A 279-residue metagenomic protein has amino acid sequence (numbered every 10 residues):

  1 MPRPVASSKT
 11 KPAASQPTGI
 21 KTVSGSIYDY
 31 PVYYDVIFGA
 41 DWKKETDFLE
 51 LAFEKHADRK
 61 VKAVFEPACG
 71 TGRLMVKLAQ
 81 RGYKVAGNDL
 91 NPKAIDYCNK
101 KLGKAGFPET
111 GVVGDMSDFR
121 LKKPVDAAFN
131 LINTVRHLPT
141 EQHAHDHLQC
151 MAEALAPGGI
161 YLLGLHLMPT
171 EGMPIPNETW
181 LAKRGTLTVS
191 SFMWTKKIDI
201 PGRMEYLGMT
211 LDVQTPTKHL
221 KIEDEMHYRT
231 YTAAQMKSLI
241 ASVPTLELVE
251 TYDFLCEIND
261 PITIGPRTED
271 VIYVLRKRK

Functional and structural regions predicted by a protein language model:
P2-K62: Conserved class I S-adenosyl-L-methionine
T71-Y83: Conserved SAM-binding loop of SAM-dependent methyltransferases across substrates and taxa, primarily the Class I
N91-K93: Conserved SAM/SAH-binding beta-strand->alpha-helix loop
K104-M116: Conserved SAM-binding strand-loop segment of SAM-dependent methyltransferases
R120-A127: A short acidic, Gly/Pro-enriched loop at the edge of an enzyme's catalytic core that lines a small-molecule cofactor
H145-P157: A short glycine-rich, Lys/Arg-flanked "PGG" loop and its adjoining helix->strand segment in the class I
G158-L165: Conserved beta-strand signature within the Rossmann-like core of class I S-adenosyl-L-methionine
L165-S238: SAM-dependent methyltransferase
